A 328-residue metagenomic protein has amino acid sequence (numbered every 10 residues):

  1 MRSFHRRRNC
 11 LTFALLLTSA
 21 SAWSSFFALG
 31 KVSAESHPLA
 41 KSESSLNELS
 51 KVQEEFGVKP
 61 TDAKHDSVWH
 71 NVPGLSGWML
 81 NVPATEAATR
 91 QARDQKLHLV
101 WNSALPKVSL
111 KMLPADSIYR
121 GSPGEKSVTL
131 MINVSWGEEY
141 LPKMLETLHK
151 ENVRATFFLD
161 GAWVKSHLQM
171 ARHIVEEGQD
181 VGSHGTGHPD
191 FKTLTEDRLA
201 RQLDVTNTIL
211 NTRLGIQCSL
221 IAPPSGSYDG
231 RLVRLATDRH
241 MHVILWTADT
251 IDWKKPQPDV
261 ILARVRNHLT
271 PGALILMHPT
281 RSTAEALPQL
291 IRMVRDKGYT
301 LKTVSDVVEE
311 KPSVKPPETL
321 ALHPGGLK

Functional and structural regions predicted by a protein language model:
R2-L130, E139, L301-K328: N-terminal pre-catalytic segment of deacetylase/amide-hydrolase enzymes
H5, H37, H65, H70 (+10 more regions): Histidine (H) residue identity feature
R6, M131, F158-L159, L274-M277: Conserved short hydrophobic patches within well-ordered secondary structure
G30, G57, G74-G77, G121-G124 (+10 more regions): Residue-identity detector for glycine
L80-P83, L105-M112, I132-E138, I174 (+3 more regions): Short acidic/polar alpha-helix capping motifs at helix-coil junctions
A92-D190, I209, I216: Active-site beta->alpha N-cap acidic-glycine motif
P189-L327: Catalytic domains of cell-wall/extracellular-matrix polysaccharide-remodeling enzymes, centered on de-N-acetylation
